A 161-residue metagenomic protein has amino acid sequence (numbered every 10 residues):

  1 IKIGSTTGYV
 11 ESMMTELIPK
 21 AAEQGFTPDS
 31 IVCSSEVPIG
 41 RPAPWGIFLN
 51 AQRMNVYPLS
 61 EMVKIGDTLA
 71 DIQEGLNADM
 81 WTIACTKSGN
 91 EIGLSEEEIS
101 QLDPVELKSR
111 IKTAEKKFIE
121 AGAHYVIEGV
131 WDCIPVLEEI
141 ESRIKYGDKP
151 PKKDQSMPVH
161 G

Functional and structural regions predicted by a protein language model:
V10-G161: Asp-based, Mg2+/Mn2+-dependent phosphohydrolase catalytic module
